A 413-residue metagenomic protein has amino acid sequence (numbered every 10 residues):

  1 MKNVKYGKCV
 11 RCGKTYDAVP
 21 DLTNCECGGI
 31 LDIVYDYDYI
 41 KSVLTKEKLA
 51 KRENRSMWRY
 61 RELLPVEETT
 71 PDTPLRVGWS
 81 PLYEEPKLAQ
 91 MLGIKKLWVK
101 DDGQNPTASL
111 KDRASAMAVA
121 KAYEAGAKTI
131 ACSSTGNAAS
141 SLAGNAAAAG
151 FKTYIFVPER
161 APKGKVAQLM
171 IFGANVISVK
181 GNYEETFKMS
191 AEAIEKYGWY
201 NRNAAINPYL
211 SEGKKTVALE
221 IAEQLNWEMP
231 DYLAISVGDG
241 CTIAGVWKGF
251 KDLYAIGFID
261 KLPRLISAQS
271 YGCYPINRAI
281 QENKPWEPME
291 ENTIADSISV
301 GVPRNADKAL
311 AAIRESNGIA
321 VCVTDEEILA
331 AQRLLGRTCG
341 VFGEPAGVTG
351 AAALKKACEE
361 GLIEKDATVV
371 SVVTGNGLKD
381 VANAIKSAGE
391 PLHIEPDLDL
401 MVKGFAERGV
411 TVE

Functional and structural regions predicted by a protein language model:
M1-E413: PLP-dependent amino-acid enzyme catalytic core
